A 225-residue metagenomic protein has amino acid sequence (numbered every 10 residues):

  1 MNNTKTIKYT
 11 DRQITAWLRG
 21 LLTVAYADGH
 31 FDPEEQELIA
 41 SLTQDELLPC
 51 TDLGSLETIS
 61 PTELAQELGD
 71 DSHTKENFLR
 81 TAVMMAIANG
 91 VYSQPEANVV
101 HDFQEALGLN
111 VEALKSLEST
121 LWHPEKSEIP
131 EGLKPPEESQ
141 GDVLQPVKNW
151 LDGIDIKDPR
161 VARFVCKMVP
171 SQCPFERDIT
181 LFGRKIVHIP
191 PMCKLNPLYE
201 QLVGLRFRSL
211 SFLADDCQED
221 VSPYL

Functional and structural regions predicted by a protein language model:
M1-L225: Small-residue-enriched hydrophobic alpha-helices in membranes
